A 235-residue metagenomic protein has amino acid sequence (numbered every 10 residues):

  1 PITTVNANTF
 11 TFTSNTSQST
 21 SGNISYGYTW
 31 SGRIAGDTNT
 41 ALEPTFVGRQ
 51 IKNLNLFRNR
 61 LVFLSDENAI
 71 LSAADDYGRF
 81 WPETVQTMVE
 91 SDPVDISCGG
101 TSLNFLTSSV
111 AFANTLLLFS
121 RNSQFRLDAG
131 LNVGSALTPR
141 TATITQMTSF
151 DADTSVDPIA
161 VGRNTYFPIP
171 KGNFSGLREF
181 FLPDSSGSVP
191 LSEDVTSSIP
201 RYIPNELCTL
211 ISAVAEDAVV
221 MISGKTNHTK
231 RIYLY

Functional and structural regions predicted by a protein language model:
P1-V47: Long, charge-dense tracts
N15-S21, A73-P82, S120-N122: Short low-complexity stretches enriched in small and charged residues
T29-N39, V89-G99, T138-T141: Short, basic, glycine/proline-bearing loop/turn elements
A35-F46, N53, R60, N164-G172 (+1 more regions): Elongated fiber/stalk and passenger scaffolds
L42-E67, L103-V110: Beta-strand-rich domains and repeat architectures in extracellular enzymes and scaffolds, especially beta-propellers
N68, D75, S97-Y235: Beta-sheet-dominated scaffold domains
N68-D95: N-terminal, Lys/Arg-enriched amphipathic/low-complexity engagement segments that precede the first folded domain
